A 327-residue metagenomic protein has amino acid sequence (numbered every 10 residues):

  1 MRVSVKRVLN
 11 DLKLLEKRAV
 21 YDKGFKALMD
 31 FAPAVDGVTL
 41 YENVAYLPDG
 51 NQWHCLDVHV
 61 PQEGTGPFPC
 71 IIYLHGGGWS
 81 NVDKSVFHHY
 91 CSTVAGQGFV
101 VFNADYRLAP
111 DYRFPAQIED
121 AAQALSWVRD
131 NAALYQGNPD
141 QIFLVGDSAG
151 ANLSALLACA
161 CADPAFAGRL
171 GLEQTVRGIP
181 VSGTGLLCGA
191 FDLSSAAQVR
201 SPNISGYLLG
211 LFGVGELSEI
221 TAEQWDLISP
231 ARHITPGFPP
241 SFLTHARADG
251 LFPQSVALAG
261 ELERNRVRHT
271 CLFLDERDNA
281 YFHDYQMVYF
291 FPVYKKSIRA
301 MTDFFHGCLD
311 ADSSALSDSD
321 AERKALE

Functional and structural regions predicted by a protein language model:
M1-E327: Alpha/beta-hydrolase superfamily serine-hydrolase fold, recognizing
